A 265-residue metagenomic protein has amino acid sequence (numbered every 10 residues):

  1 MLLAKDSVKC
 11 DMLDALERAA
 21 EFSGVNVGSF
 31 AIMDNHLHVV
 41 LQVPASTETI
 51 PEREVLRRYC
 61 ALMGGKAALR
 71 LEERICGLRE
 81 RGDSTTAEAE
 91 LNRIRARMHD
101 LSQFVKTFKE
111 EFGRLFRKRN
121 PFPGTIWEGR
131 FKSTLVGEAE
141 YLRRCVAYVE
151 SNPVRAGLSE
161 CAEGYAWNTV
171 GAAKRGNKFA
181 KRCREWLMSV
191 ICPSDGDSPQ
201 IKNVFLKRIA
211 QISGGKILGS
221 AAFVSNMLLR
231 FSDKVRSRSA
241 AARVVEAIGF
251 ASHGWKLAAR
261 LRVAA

Functional and structural regions predicted by a protein language model:
M1-D34, Q42-A265: Short Pro-Cys-Gly-centered "Cys-loop" motif that presents a nucleophilic cysteine in a tight turn
